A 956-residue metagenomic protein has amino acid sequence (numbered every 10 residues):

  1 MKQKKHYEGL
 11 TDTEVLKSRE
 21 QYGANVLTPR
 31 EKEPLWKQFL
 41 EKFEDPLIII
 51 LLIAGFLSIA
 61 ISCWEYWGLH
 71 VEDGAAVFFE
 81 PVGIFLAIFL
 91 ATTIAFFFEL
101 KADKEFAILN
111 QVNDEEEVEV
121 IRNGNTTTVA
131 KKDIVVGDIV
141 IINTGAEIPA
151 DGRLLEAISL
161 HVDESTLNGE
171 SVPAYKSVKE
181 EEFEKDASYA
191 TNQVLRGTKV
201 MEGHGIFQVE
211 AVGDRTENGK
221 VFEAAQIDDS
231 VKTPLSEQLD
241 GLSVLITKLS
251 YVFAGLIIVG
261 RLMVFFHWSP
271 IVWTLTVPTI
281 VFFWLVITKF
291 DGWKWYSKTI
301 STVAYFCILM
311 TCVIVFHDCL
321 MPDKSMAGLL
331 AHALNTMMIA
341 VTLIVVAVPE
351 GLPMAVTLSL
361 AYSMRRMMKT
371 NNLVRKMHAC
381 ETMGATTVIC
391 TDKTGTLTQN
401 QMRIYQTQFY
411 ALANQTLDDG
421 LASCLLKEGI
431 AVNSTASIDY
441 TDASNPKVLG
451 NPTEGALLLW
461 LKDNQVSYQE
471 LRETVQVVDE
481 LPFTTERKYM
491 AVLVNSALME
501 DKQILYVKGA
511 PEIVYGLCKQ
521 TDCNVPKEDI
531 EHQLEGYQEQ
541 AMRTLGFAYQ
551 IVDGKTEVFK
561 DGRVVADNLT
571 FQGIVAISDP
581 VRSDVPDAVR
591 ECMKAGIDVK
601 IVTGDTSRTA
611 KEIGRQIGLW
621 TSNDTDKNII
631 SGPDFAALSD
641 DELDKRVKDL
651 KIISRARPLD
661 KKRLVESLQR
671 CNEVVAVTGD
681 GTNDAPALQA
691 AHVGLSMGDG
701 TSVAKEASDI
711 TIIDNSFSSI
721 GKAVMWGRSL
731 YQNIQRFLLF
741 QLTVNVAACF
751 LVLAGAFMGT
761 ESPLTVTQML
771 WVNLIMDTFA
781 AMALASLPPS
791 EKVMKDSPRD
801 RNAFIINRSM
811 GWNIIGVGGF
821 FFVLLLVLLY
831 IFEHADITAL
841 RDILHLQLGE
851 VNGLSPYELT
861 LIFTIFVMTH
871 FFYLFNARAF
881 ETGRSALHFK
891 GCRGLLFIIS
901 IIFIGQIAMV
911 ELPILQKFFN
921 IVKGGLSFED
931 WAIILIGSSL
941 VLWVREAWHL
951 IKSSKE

Functional and structural regions predicted by a protein language model:
M1-P798, A803-I806, F863, F880-E956: Conserved cytosolic headpiece of P-type ATPases
N168, I837, R841-I843, R878-T882: Active/binding-pocket-proximal capping segment
V744-A748, N813-L825: Core segments of transmembrane alpha-helices that mediate helix-helix packing or line hydrophobic substrate/ligand
A756-T765, I831-Y857: Helix-coil boundary and interhelical linker segments in multi-pass alpha-helical membrane proteins
D800-F820, G849-L861: Membrane-water interface at loop-to-transmembrane-helix junctions
G819-D836, Q906-F918: Alpha-helical transmembrane segments and their membrane-interface junctions in multi-pass membrane proteins
V867, F875: Active-site pocket-lining segment
